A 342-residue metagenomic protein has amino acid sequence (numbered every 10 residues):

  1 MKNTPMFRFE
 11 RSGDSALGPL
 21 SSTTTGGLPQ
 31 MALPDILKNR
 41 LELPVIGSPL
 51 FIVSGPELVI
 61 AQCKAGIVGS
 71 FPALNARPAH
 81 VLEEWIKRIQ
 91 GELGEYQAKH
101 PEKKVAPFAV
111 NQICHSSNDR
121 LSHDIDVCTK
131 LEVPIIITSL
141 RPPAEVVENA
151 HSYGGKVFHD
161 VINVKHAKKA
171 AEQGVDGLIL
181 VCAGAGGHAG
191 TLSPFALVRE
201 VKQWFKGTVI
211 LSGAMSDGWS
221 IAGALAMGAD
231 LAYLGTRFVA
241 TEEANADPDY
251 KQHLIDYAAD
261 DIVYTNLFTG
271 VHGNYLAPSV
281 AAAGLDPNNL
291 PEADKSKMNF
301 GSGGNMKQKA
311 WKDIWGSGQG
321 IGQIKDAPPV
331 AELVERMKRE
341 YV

Functional and structural regions predicted by a protein language model:
T4-F7, P291-A293: General helical secondary-structure elements
P5-F9, G18-T208: Active-site entrance/lid segments in N-terminal catalytic domains of soluble metabolic enzymes
F9-R11, G270: Generic detector of N-terminal low-structure segments
R11, S21-T24, G235, M337: Generic low-complexity, intrinsically disordered sequence content enriched in small uncharged/hydrophobic residues
T191, A196-I210, S216-V342: Conserved active-site-proximal phosphate/metal-binding subdomains
